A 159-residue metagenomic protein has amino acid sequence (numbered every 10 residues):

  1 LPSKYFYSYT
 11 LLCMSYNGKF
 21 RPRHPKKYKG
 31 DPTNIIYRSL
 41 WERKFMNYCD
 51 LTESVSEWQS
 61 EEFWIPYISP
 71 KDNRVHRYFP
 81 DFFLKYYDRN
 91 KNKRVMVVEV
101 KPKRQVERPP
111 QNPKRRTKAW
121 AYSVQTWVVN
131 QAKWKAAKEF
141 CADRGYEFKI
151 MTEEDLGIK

Functional and structural regions predicted by a protein language model:
P2-K159: Electrostatic, structured charged patches in enzyme active sites and in nucleic-acid/phosphate-binding
